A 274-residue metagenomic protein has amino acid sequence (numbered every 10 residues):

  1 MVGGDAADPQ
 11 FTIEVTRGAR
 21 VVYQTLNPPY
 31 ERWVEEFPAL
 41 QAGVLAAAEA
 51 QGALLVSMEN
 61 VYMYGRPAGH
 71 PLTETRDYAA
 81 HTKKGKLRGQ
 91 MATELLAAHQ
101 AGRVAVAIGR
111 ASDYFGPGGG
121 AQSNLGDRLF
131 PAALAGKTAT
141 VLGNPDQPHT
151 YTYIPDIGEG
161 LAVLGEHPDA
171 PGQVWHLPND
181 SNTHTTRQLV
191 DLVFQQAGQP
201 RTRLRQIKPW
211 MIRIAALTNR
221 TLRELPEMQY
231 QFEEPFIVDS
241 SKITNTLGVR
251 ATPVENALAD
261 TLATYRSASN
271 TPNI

Functional and structural regions predicted by a protein language model:
M1-Q51: NAD(P)H-binding glycine-rich loop region in Rossmannoid oxidoreductase-like domains and their noncatalytic homologs
E31, V61-L72, Y114-G118, S123: Conserved catalytic-site region of short-chain dehydrogenase/reductase
V34-P38, H81-T93, G119-D127, T150-Y151 (+3 more regions): Short-chain dehydrogenase/reductase
A42-Q90: Conserved Rossmann-fold NAD(P)-dependent oxidoreductase catalytic core, especially the SDR/UDP-sugar
H81-S112, P117: Active-site Tyr-X1-5-Lys
A101, A105, S112-P148, V193: NAD(P)-dependent short-chain dehydrogenase/reductase
A121-R128, L142-G165, G172-H176: Substrate-positioning beta->alpha
G160-L225, S240, P253-I274: Mid/C-terminal beta-alpha module of Rossmann-like enzyme folds, strongest in SDR-family dehydrogenases/epimerases
